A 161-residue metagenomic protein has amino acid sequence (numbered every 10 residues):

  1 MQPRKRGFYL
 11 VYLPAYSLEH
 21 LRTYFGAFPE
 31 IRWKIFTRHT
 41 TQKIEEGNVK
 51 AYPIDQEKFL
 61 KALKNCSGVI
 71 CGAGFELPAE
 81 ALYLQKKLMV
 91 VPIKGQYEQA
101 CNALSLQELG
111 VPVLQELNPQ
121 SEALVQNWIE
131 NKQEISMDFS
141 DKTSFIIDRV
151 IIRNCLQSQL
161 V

Functional and structural regions predicted by a protein language model:
M1-G68, N118: Donor-nucleotide binding loops and adjacent catalytic segments primarily of GT-B fold Leloir glycosyltransferases
R22-Y24, G47, A81-L84, N102-A103: Short amphipathic alpha-helical segments
K43-N48, L63-K64, E98-L104, A123-V125: Short, charged, surface-exposed secondary-structure boundary motifs
A62-C101: A donor-sugar binding/catalytic signature common to diverse glycosyltransferases and related nucleotide-sugar
Q85, C101-P112: Acidic, glycine-centered active-site loop in nucleotide-sugar glycosyltransferases
E108-G110, Q115-Q133: C-terminal "capping" alpha-helix adjacent to the active site of nucleotide-linked donor transferases in cell-envelope
Q126-V161: C-terminal amphipathic helix plus adjacent low-complexity, charged tail appended to glycosyltransferase catalytic
